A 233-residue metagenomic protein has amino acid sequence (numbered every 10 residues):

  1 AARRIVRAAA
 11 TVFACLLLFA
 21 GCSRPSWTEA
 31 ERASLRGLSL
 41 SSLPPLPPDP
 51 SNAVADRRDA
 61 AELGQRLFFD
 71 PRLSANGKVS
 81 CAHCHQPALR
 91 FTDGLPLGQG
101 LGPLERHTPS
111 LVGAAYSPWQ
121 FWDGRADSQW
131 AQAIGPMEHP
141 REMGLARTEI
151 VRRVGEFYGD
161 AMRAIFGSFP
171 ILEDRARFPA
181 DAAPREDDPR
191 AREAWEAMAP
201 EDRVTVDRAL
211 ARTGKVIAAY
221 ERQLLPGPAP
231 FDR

Functional and structural regions predicted by a protein language model:
A1-A9: N-terminal amphipathic/basic-hydrophobic helices that include classical n-h-c signal peptides and signal-anchor
R4, C22-R233: Periplasmic c-type cytochrome electron-transfer domains
A8-A20: Bacterial N-terminal signal peptides
